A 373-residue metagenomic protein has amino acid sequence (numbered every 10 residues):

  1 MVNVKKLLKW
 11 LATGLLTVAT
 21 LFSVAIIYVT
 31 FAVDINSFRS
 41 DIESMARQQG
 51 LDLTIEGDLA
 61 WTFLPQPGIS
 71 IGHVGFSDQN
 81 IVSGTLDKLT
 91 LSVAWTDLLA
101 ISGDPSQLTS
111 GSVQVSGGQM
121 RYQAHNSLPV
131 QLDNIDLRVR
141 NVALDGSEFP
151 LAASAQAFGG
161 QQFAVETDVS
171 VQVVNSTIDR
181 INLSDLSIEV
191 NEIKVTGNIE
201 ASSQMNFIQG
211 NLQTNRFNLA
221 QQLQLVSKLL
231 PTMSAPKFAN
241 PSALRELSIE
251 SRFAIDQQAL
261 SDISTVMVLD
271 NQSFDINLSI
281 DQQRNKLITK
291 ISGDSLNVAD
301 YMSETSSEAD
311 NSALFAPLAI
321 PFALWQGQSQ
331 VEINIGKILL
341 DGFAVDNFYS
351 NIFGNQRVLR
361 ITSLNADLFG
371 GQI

Functional and structural regions predicted by a protein language model:
V2-T20: N-terminal Sec-pathway targeting helices
K9-W10, I35, L98-L144, N198-S261 (+2 more regions): Membrane-proximal interfacial segments on either side of biological membranes
S23-G111: Terminal hydrophobic membrane-targeting helix
I55-E56, I71, L86, S110 (+6 more regions): Hydrophobic residues on conserved beta-strands that form the core of alpha/beta folds
G72-G75, S116-R121, S154-Q156, L186 (+1 more regions): Generic short beta-strand segments
I81, A157-A164, E189-K194, V268-S273 (+2 more regions): Solvent-exposed loop/turn segments connecting transmembrane beta-strands in outer-membrane beta-barrel proteins
F149-S154, R180-L186, L260-V266, I333-G336 (+1 more regions): Transmembrane beta-strand segments that form the barrel wall of outer-membrane beta-barrel proteins
